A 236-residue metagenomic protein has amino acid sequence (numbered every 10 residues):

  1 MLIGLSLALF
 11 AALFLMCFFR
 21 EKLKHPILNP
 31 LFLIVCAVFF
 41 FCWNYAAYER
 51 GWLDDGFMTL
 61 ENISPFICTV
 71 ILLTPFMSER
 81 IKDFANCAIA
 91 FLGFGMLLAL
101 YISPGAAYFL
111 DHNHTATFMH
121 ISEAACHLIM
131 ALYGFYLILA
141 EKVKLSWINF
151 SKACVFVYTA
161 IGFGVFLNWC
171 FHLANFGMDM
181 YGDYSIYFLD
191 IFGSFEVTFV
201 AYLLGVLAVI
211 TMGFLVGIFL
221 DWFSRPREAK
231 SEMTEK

Functional and structural regions predicted by a protein language model:
M1-L7, I148-T159, W169-F214: Membrane-interface transmembrane-helix boundary segments in multi-pass integral membrane proteins
M1-T69, T74: Early transmembrane hairpin module of multi-pass membrane proteins
L5-L15, S64-F76, C126-A140, Y202-I218: Hydrophobic cores of alpha-helical transmembrane segments in multi-pass inner/ER membrane proteins, independent
F18-L23, L215-E232: Membrane-interface capping segments at transmembrane-helix boundaries
L23-V35, K82-A90, N149-C154: Membrane-interfacial loop-to-transmembrane alpha-helix junctions, especially the N-terminal start
V35-A46, L92-G105, V157-N168: Aromatic-anchored segments of alpha-helical transmembrane domains
V70-L139: Membrane-proximal helix-loop-helix units in multi-pass membrane proteins
H114-H120, K142-T159: Membrane-helix boundary/juxtamembrane motif in polytopic membrane proteins
